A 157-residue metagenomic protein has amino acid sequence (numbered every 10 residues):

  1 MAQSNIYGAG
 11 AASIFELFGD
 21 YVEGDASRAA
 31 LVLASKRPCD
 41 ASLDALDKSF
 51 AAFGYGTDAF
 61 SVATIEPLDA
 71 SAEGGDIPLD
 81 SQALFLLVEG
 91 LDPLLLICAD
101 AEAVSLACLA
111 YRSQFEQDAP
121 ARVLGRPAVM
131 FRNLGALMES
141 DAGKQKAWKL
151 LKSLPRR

Functional and structural regions predicted by a protein language model:
M1-R157: A polyanion-binding, active-site-adjacent surface
